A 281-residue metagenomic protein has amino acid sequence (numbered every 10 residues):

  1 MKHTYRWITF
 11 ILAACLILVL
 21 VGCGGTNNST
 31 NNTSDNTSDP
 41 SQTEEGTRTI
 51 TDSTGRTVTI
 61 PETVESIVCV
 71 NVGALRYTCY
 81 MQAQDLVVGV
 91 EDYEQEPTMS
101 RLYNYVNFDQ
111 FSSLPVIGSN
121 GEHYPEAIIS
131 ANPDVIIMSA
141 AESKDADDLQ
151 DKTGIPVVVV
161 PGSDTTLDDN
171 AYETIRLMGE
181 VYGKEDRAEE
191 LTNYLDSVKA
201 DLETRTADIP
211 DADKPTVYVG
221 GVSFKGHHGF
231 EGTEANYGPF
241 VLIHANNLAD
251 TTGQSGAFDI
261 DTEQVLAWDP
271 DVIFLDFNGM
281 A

Functional and structural regions predicted by a protein language model:
Y5-W7, L12, C23-Y77, D186-V219: Bacterial Sec-exported substrate-binding components of ABC uptake systems
L18-G22: C-terminal motif of bacterial Sec signal peptides marking the signal peptidase cleavage site
S53-G55, F111-P125, G253-T262: Short helix-initiation/N-cap motifs at beta->coil->alpha
T57, D145-K225, A249-D250: Extracytoplasmic substrate-binding proteins
S66-V70, V88-E91, V135-S139, V157-P161 (+3 more regions): Structural recognition of the beta-strand scaffold that forms the well-ordered cores of secreted hydrolase catalytic
C69, L75-I129, V135, A140 (+1 more regions): A short, structured surface patch at a secondary-structure boundary
I117, Y124-M138, I155, T262-N278: Proline-aspartate-enriched helix->loop->beta-strand connector
E231-G256: Alpha-helical, coiled-coil/dimerization segments enriched in small aliphatic residues
